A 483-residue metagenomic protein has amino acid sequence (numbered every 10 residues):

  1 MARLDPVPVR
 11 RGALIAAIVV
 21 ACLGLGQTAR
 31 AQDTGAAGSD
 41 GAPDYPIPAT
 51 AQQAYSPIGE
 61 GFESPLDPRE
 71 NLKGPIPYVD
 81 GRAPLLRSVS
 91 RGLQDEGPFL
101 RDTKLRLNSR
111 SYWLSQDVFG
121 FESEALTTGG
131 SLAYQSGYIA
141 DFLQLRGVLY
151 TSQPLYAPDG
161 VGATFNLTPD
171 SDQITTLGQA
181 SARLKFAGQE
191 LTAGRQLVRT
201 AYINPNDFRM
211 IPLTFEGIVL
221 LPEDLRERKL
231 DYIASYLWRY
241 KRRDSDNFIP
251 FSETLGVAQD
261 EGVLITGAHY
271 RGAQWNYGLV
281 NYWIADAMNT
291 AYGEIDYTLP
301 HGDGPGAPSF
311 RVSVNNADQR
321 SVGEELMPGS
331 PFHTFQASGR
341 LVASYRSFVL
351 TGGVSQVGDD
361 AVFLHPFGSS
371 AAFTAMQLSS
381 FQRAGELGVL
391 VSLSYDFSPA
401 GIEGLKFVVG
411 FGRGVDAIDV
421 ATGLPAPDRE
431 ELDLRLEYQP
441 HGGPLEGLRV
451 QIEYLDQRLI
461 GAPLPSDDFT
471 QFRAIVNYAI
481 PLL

Functional and structural regions predicted by a protein language model:
A2-L126, A133-A140, V349: N-terminal periplasmic/intermembrane-space "pro-region" immediately following the signal or transit peptide
D44-P48, N71-G74, T266, V391 (+2 more regions): Outer-membrane beta-barrel "beta-signal"
G74, S88-L105, Q135-L145, G188 (+6 more regions): Short loop/turn motifs that connect adjacent beta-strands in outer-membrane beta-barrel proteins
R101, E124-T128, I174-G178, P212-E216 (+7 more regions): Residues that define the transmembrane beta-barrel architecture of outer-membrane proteins
S109-W113, L191-P205, Y232-A234, T266 (+5 more regions): Transmembrane beta-strand segments that form the barrel wall of outer-membrane beta-barrel proteins
V118-E124, P205-P212, R226-R228, Y240-R242 (+6 more regions): Solvent-exposed loop/turn segments connecting transmembrane beta-strands in outer-membrane beta-barrel proteins
Y134-I249, A268-W275, A343, F348-D360: Outer membrane beta-barrel
S152-L155, K229-L255, Q259-V263, P305-S380 (+2 more regions): Outer-membrane beta-barrel translocator/channel fold
